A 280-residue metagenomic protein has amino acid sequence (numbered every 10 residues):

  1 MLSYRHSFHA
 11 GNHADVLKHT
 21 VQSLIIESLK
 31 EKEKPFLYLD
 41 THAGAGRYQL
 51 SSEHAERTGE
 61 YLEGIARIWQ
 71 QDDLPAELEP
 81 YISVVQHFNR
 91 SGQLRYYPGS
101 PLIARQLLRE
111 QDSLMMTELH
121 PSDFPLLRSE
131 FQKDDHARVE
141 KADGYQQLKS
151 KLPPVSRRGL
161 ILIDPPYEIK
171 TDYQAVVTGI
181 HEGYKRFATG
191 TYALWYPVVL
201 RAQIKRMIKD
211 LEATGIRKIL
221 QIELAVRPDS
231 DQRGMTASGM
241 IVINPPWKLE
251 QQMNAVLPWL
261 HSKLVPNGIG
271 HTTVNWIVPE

Functional and structural regions predicted by a protein language model:
M1-E280: Class I S-adenosyl-L-methionine-dependent methyltransferase catalytic core
